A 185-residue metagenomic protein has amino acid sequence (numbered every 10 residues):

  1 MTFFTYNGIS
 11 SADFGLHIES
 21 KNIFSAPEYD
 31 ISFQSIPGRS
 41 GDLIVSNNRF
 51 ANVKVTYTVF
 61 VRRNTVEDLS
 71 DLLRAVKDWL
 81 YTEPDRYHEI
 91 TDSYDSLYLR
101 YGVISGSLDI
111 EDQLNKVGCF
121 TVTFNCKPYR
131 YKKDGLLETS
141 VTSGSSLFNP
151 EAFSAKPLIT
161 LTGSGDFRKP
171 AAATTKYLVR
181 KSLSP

Functional and structural regions predicted by a protein language model:
M1-K54, L97-D109: Solvent-exposed edge beta-strands and adjacent loop segments that serve as assembly or binding interfaces
M1-N7, H88-I90, R168-A172: Short polybasic amphipathic segments
D42-E67, K116-Y129: Oligomerization/assembly interface segments of phage tail-like spikes and tubes
V45-S46, E111-D112, S145-L147: Beta-strand-rich interaction surfaces with strong enrichment in secreted/lumenal proteins
D71-L80: Short amphipathic alpha-helices in soluble, non-transmembrane regions that often serve as interface/regulatory elements
W79-Y87: Short helix C-cap/helix-to-loop transition motifs enriched in small/turn-promoting residues
R86-R130: Short beta-strand and beta-hairpin "edge-sheet" elements
K132-P185: Intrinsically disordered, low-complexity segments enriched in serine, threonine, and glycine
